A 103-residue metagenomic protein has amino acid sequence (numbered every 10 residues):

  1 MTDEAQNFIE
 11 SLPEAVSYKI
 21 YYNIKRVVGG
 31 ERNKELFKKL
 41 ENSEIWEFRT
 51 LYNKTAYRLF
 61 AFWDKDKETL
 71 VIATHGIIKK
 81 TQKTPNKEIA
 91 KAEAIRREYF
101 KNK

Functional and structural regions predicted by a protein language model:
M1-A56, K65-L70, K79-K103: Basic, Lys/Arg-enriched alpha-helical interface segments
A73-T74: Conserved catalytic cores of phosphodiester-cleaving nucleases, focusing on short active-site segments
